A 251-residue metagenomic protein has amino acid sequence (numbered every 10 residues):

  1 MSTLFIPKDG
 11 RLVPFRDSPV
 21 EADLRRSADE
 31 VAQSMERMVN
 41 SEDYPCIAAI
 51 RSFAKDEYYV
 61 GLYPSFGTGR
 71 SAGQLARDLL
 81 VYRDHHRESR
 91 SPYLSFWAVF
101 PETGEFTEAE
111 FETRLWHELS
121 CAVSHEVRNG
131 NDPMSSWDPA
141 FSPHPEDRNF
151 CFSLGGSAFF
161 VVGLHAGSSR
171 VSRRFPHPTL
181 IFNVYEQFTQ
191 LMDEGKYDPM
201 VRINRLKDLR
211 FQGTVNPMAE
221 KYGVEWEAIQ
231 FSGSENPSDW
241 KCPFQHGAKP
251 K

Functional and structural regions predicted by a protein language model:
M1-S91, R114-C121, H125-W137, M192-K251: Non-catalytic accessory regions used for complex assembly or targeting
G61, E118, V162-L164, I181: Active-site ExK catalytic segment of metal-dependent nucleases
S91-T103: Short glycine-rich, basic-tinged beta-strand/loop micro-motifs
T103-T107, G167-S169: Short acidic, S/G/P-rich loop/turn micro-motifs used as interaction or catalytic elements
F111-H117, R174-T179: "Short basic amphipathic alpha-helical interaction patches in structured regions
S135-T179: Aromatic/basic-lined ligand-recognition segments that form π-stacking hydrophobic pockets flanked by Lys/Arg to engage
P143, D147, T179-Q190, P237-P250: Short secondary-structure transition/capping segments
H165-R202: Compact mixed alphabeta submodule
